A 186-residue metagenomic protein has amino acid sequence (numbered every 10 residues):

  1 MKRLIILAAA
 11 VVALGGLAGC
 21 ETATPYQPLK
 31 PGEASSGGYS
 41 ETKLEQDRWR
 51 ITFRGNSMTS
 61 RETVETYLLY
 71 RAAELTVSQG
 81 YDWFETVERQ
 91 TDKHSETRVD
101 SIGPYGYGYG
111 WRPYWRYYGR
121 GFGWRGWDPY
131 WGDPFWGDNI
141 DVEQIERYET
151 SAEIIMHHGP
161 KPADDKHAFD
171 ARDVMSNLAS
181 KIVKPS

Functional and structural regions predicted by a protein language model:
M1-C20: Sec-dependent bacterial lipoprotein signal peptides
L14-G38, T42: Bacterial Sec signal peptide processing site at the extreme N-terminus
L44-M58: Acidic/histidine-rich, surface-exposed loop or edge segments in extracytoplasmic proteins
E45-W49, G80-D82, Y148-A152: Envelope-exposed proteins and targeting segments
R54-T63, E74: Second-shell loop/turn segments in exported
E65-L69, A73-R98, Y114-R116: Mid-length scaffold segments of soluble, non-membrane domains
T91-E149, E153: Low-complexity, compositionally biased segments in intrinsically disordered regions
R147-S186: C-terminal partner/receptor-binding element of secreted or periplasmic proteins
